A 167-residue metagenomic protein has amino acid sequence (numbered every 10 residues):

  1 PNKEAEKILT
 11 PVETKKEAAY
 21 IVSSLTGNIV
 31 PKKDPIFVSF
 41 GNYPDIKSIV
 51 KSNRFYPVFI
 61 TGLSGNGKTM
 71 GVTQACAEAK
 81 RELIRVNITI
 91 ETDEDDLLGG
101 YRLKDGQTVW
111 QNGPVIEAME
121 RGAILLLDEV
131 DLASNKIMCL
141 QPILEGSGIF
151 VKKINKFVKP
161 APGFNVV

Functional and structural regions predicted by a protein language model:
P1-A19: N-terminal accessory segments that target, anchor, or regulate ATP-driven/P-loop NTPase machines and associated
T14-V167: AAA+ P-loop NTPase catalytic core and its hallmark functional loops
